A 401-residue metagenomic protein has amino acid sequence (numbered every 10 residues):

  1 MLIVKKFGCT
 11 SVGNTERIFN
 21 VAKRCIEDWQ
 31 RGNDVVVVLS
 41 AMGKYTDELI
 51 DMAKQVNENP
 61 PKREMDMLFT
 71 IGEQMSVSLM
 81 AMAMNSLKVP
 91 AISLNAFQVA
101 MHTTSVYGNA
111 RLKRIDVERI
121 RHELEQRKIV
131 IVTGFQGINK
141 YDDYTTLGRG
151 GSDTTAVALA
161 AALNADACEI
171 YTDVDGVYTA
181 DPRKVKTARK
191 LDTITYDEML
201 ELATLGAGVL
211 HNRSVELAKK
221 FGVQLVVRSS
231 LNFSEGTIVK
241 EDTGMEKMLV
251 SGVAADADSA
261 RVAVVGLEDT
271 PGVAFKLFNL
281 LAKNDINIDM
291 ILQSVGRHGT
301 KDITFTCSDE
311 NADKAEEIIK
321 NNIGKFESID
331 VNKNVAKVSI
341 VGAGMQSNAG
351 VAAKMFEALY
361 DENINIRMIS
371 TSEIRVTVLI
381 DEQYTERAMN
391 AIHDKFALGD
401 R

Functional and structural regions predicted by a protein language model:
M1-V215, I380-D381, D400: Nucleotide/pyrophosphate-binding catalytic subdomain
N33, V89, V223, I286 (+1 more regions): Short phosphate-binding/catalytic loops that engage adenosine nucleotides
M42, V174-G176, F221-L225, S229-S234 (+4 more regions): Glycine-rich beta-alpha junction loops
K54, E58, V89, G222-V226 (+2 more regions): Non-catalytic alpha-helical coupling and interface elements of nucleotide-dependent molecular machines and regulators
A167-Y171, L225-V227, D289: Short hydrophobic alpha-helical runs that function as membrane-insertion/retention elements
A218: Acidic-aromatic/histidine active-site loop/patch
T237-R401: A conserved regulatory-domain signal marking ACT and ACT-like small-molecule sensing domains and adjacent regulatory
